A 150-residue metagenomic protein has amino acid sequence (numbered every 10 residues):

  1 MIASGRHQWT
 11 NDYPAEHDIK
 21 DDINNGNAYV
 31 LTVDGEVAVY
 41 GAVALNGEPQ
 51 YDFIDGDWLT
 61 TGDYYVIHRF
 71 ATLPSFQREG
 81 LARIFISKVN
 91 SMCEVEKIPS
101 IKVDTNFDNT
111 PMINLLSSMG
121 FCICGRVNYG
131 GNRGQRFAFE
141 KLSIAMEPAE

Functional and structural regions predicted by a protein language model:
M1-D21: Conserved GNAT-fold acetyl-CoA-binding loop/helix
N27-A44: Conserved beta-hairpin
A42-R69, Q77: Conserved acyl-donor/pantetheine-binding loop and adjacent beta-alpha core of acyl/acetyltransferases and related
H68, L73, D104-N106: Residue-level recognition of the GNAT/N-acetyltransferase active site
T72, R78-S91, N114-S118: Conserved acetyl-CoA-binding loop-helix of GNAT-fold acetyltransferases
Q77, V103-I113, G130: Conserved beta-strand-loop-alpha-helix junction that forms the acyl-donor binding cleft
I86, C93-T105: Conserved GNAT acetyl-CoA-binding A-motif
D104-T105, S117-F137: Conserved catalytic-core motifs of GNAT/GCN5-like acyltransferases
